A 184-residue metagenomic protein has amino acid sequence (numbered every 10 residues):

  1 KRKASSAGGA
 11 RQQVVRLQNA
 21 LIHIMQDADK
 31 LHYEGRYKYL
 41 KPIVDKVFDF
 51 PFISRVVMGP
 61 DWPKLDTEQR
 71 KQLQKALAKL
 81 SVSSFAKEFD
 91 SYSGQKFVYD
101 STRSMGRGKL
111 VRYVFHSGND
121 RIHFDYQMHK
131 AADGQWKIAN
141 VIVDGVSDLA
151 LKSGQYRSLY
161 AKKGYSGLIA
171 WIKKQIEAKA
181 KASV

Functional and structural regions predicted by a protein language model:
K1-S6, V184: Short, low-structural-confidence N-terminal segments
A7-F85: Early exported N-terminus immediately downstream of N-terminal targeting peptides
V15, A20-I24, V98, R112-V114 (+2 more regions): Soluble periplasmic/extracytoplasmic beta-strand elements of cell-envelope proteins
Y39-P42, D49, I53, S104 (+2 more regions): Intrinsically disordered, low-complexity linear regions
L77, S101-R103, V114-S117, M128-K130 (+2 more regions): A mature extracytoplasmic/lumenal domain signature
S83-D125, I172-V184: Surface-exposed, charged secondary-structure patches
R121-L151: Short beta-strand edge/turn micro-motifs at domain boundaries
V143-V184: Low-complexity, intrinsically disordered terminal/linker segments enriched in charged and Gly/Pro repeats
